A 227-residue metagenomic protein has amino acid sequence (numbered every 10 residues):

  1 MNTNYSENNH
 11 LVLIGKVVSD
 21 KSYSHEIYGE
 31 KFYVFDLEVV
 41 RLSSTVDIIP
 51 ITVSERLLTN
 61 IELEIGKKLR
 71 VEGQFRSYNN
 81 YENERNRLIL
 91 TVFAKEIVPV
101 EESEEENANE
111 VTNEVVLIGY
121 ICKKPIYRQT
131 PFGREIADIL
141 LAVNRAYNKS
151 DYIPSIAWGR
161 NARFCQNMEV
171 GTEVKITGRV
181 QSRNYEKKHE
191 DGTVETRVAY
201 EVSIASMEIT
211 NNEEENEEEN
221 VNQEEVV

Functional and structural regions predicted by a protein language model:
M1-V227: Single-stranded nucleic acid-binding surfaces, predominantly the OB-fold ssDNA-binding core
